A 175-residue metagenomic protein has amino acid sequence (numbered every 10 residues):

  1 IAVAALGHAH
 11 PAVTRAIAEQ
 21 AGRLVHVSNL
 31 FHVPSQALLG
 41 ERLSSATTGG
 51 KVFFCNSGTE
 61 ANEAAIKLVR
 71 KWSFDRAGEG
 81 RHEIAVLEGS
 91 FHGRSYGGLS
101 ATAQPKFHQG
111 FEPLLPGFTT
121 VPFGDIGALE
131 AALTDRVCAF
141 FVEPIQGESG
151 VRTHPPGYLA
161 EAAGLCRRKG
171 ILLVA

Functional and structural regions predicted by a protein language model:
I1-E79, E83: Glycine-rich loop-to-alpha-helix module at the N-terminal edge of alpha/beta enzyme cores
L30, F54, V86-E88, V151 (+1 more regions): A general, composition-driven signal for non-globular sequence regions
A77, R168-G170: Short helix-capping segments at alpha-helix termini
E88-Q146, G150-G164, R168: PLP-dependent aminotransferase-class I/II
L173-V174: Hydrophobic beta-strand scaffold residues
